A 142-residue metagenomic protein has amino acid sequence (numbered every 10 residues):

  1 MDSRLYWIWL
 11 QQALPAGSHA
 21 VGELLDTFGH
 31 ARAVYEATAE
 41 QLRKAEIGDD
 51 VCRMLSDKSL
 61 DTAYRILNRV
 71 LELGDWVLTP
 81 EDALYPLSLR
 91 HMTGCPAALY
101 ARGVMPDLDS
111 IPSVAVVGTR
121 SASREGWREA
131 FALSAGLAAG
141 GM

Functional and structural regions predicted by a protein language model:
M1-A135, A139: Short, positively charged patches
M142: A short helix-loop-beta submotif of the ANL/AMP-binding
